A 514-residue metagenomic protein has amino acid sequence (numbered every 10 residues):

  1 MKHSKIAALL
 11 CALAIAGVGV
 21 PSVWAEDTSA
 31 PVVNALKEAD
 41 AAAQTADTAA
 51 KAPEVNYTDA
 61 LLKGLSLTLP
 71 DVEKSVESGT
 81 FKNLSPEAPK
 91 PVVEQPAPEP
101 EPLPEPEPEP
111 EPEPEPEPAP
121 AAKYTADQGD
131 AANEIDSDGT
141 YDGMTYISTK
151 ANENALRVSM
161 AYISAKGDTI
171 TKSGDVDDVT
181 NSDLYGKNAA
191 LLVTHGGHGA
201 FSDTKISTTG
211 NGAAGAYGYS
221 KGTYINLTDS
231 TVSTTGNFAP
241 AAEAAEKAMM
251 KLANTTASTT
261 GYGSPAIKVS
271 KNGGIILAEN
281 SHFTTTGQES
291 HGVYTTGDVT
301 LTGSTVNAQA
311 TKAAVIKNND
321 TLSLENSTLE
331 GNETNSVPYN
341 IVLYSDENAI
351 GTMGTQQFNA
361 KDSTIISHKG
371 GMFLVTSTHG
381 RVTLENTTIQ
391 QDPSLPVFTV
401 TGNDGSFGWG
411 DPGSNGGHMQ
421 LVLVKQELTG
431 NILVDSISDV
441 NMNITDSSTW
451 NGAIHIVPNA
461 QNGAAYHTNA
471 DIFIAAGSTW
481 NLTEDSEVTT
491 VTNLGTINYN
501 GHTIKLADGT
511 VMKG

Functional and structural regions predicted by a protein language model:
M1-A25: Gram-negative bacterial Sec-dependent N-terminal signal peptides
P21-K37, L62, V76, T80-K82: Signal peptide processing junction and immediate N-terminal pro/mature segment of secreted/exported proteins
A41-E54, E87-A121: Acidic, proline-/serine-/threonine-rich low-complexity intrinsically disordered repeat tracts
F81, P116-V179, I504, V511-G514: N-terminal segments that cap or nucleate solenoid repeat domains
A121-D130, K150-R157, V179-L192, G210-G218 (+9 more regions): Extracellular beta-strand/beta-solenoid scaffold signature
D138-M144, Y162-D168, H198-D203, Y224-D229 (+15 more regions): All-beta strand scaffolds that present successive hydrophobic residues in beta-strands
M144, S148, N154, A165-Y217 (+1 more regions): Post-signal peptide N-terminal segment of secreted/secretory-pathway proteins
Y466-I472, W480-T492, K505-L506: Surface-exposed loop/turn positions within long extracellular repeat scaffolds, especially the passenger domains
